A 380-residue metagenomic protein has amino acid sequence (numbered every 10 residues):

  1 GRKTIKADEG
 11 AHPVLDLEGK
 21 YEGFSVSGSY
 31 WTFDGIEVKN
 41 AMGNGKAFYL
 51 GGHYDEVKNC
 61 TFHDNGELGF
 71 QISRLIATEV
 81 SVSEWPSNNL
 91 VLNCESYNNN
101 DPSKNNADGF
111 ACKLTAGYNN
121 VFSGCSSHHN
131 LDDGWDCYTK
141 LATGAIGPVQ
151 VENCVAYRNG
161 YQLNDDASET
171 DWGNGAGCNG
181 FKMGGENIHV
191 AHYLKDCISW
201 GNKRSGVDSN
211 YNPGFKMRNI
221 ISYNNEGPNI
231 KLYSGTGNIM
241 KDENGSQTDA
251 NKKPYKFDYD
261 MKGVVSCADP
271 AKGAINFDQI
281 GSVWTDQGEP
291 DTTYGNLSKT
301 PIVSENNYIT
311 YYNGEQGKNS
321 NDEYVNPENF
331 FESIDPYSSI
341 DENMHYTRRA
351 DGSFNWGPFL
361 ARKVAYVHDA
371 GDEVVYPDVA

Functional and structural regions predicted by a protein language model:
G1, G10, G19-Y21, G28-S29 (+24 more regions): Parallel beta-helix/beta-solenoid
G1-K46, N100: Right-handed parallel beta-helix/beta-spiral solenoid domain characteristic of secreted/periplasmic
K6-D8, S27, D34, K39 (+22 more regions): Feature marks extracellular polysaccharide-active and adherence modules
L17-F24, M42-Y49, D64-P86, D101-T115 (+5 more regions): Extracellular beta-strand/beta-solenoid scaffold signature
Y161: Short, solvent-exposed beta-strand-terminating loops
G237-A380: Acidic, glycine- and Ser/Thr-rich low-complexity intrinsically disordered tracts in extracellular/secreted proteins
